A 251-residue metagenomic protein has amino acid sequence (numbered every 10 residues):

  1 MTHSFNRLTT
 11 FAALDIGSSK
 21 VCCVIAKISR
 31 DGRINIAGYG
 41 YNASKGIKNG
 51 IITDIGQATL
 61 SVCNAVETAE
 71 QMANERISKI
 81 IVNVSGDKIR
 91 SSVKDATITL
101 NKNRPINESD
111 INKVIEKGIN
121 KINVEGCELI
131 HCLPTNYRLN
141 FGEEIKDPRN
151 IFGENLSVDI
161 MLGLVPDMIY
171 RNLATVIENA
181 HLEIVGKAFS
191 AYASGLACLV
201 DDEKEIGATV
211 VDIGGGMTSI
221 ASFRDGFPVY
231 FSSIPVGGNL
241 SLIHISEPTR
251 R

Functional and structural regions predicted by a protein language model:
M1-K20, V24-T209, F227-F231, I243 (+1 more regions): Nucleotide/phosphate-binding catalytic cleft detector across ATP-hydrolyzing and phosphate-transferring enzymes
S18, G214-G215: Short, glycine/acidic-enriched loop or turn micro-motifs at the edges of active sites
S219-A221: A structural feature that tracks compact, well-ordered secondary-structure segments with a strong bias toward
R224: A cytosolic small-molecule/anion-sensing beta-strand core signal
G237: Divalent-cation-assisted or electrostatically stabilized phosphate/pyrophosphate-binding catalytic cores
